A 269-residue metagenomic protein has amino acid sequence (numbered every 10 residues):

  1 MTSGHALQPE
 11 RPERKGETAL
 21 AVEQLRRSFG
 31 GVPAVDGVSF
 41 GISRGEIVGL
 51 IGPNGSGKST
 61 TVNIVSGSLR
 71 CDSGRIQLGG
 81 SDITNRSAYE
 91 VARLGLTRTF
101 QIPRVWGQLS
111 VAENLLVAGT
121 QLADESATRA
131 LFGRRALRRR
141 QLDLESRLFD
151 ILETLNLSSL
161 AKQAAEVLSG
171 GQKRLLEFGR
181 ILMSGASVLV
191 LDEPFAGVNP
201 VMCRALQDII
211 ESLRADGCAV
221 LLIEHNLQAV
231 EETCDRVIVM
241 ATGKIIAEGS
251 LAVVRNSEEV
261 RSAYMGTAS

Functional and structural regions predicted by a protein language model:
M1-R26, S269: ABC-family P-loop ATPase nucleotide-binding domain
I51-P53: The feature captures the beta-strand-to-loop junction immediately N-terminal to the Walker
S66: Helix-to-loop junction immediately C-terminal to a conserved catalytic motif
A127-L160, D208-E211: Conserved ABC ATPase "signature" region
L189-E193: Catalytic Walker B motif of ABC-type/P-loop ATPase nucleotide-binding domains
V230-E232: A short, surface-exposed alpha-helical micro-motif characterized by mixed small hydrophobic and charged/polar residues
